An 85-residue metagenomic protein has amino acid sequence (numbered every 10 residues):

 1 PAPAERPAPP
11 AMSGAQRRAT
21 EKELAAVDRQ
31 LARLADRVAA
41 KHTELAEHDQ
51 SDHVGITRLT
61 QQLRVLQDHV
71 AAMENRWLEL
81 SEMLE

Functional and structural regions predicted by a protein language model:
P1-E85: Charged, heptad-repeat coiled-coil alpha-helices that serve as long linker/dimerization "arms" in large NTP-dependent
